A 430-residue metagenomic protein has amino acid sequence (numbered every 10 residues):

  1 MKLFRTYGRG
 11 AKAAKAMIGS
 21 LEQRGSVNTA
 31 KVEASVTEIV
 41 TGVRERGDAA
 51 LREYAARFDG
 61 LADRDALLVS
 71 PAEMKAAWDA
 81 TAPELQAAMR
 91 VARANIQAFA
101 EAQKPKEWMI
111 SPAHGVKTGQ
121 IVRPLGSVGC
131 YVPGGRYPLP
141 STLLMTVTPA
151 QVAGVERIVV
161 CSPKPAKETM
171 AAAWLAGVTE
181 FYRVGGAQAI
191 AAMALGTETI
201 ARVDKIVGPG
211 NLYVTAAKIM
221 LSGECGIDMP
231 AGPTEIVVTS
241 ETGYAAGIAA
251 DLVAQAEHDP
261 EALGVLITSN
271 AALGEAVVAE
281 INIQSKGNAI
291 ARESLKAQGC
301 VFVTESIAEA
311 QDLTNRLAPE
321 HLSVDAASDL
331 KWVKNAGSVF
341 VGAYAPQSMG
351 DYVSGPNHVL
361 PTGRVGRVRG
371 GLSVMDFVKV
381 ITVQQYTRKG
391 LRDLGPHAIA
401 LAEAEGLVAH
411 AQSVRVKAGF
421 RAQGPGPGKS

Functional and structural regions predicted by a protein language model:
M1-G126: N-terminal Rossmann-like NAD(P)+-binding subdomain of aldehyde/semialdehyde dehydrogenases
K2-G10, E180-G185, V301-S306: Short acidic-hydrophobic, aromatic-tinged amphipathic segments that line or gate anion-handling sites
I110-A172: Conserved small-residue-rich beta-alpha loop and adjacent elements that most often cradle the phosphate/pyrophosphate
M145-E156, W174-A176, A194-I200, K218-M220 (+1 more regions): Alpha-helix C-terminal capping segments
G177-L263: Conserved NAD(P)+-binding/catalytic subdomain of aldehyde/semialdehyde dehydrogenases
A254, H258, L266-A336: A glycine- and small/hydrophobic-rich beta-loop-beta segment that serves as a flexible "lid/hinge" or phosphate-binding
I307, D312-F420: C-terminal core of ALDH-fold dehydrogenases
R421-G426: Short polybasic linear motifs
